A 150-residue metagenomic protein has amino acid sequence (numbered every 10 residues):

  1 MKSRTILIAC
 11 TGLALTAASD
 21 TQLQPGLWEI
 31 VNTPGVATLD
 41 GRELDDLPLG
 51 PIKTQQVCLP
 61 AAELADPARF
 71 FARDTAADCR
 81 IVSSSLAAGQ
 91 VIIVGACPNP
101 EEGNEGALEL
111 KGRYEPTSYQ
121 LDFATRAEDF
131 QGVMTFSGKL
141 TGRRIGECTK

Functional and structural regions predicted by a protein language model:
M1-L7: Bacterial N-terminal signal peptides that target proteins for export
L13-Q22: Bacterial Sec-dependent signal peptides at the C-terminal "C-region" and cleavage site
Q24-G26: A glycine-anchored, Pro-Gly-centered beta-turn/N-cap motif
W28-I30: A short tyrosine-centered beta-strand micro-motif
P51-E102: Predominantly extracellular/secreted and cell-surface proteins with exposed, flexible low-complexity segments
Q56-V57, I81-S83, G106-Y114, T125 (+1 more regions): Hydrophobic/aromatic beta-strand elements that line small-molecule binding cavities or substrate pockets in beta-rich
A87-D129: Acidic, glycine-rich flexible loop segments
A127-K150: Edge beta-strand at a domain terminus
